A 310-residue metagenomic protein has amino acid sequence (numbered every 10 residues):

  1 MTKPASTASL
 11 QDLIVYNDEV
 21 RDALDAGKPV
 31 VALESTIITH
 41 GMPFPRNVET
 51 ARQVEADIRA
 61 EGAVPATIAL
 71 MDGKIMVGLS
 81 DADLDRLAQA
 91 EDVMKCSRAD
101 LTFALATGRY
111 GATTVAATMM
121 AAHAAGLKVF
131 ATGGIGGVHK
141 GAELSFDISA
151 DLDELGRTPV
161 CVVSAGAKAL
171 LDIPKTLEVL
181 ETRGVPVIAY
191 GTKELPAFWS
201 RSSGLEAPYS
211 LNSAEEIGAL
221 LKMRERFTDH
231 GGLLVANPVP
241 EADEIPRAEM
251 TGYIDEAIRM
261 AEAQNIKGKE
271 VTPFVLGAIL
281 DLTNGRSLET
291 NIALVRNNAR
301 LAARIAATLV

Functional and structural regions predicted by a protein language model:
T2-A60, A124: N-terminal glycine-/serine-/threonine-rich phosphate-binding loop
R21-D25, V30-V31, A60, A121-A124 (+6 more regions): Solvent-exposed alpha-helices and their adjacent loops that cap or buttress functional pockets in soluble metabolic
V31-L33, A66-L70, G111, V129-G134 (+5 more regions): General beta-strand structural signal in soluble alpha/beta enzymes
S35, H40-M42, V48-F103, R226-A242: Glycine-rich nucleotide/cofactor/substrate-binding loop typically near the N-terminus or early in the first domain
S80-P159: Divalent-metal (Mg2+/Mn2+/Ca2+)-assisted nucleotide/phosphate chemistry catalytic cores
A112-T114, E143-G156, V160-E181, A214-A219: Active-site glycine-rich loop that binds ribose-phosphate moieties when present
S200-R226: Anionic-ligand binding region
D229-N297: A C-terminal functional module that forms or caps the active site or interfaces directly with catalytic machinery
